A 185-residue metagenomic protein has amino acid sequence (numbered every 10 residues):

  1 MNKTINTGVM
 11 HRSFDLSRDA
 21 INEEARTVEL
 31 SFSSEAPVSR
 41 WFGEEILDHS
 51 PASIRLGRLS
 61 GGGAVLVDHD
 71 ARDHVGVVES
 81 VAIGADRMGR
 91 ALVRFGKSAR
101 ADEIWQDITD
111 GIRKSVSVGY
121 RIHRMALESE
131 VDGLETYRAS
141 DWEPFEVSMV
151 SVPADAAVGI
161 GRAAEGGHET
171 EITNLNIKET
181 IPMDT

Functional and structural regions predicted by a protein language model:
M1-E179: Signature of dsDNA virion morphogenesis modules
T180-T185: N-terminal leader/targeting segments
